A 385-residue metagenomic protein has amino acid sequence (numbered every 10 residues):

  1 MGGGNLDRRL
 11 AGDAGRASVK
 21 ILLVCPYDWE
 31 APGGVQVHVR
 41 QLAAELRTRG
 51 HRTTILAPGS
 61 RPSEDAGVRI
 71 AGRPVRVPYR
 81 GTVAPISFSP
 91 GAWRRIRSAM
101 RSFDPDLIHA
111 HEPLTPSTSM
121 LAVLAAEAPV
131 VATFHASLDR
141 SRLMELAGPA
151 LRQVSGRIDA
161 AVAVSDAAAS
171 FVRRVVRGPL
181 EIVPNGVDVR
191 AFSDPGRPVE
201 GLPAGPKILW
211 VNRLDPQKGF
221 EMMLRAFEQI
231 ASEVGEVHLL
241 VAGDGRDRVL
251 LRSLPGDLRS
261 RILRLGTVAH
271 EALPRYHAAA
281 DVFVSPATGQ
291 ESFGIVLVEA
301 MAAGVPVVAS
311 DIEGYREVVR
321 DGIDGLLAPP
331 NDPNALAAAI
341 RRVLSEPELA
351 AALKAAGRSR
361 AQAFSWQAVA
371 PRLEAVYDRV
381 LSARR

Functional and structural regions predicted by a protein language model:
L22, E200-E228, L240: Conserved donor-binding/catalytic core segment of Leloir-type glycosyltransferases
G59, A167, G186: Carbohydrate-associated surface elements
M100, T267-V268, R275-A280, I295: Short alpha-helical donor nucleotide-sugar binding micro-motif in glycosyltransferases
L251-V268: Nucleotide-activated donor-binding/catalytic signature segment of Leloir-type glycosyltransferases, i.e., the conserved
A278-S292, V305: Acidic donor-binding loop of glycosyltransferase active sites
P306-A309, V319: Short hydrophobic beta-strand element within catalytic cores of glycosyltransferases and related nucleotide-activated
D321-G322, L326-P333, R342-E348: Conserved acidic donor-binding segment of nucleotide-sugar-dependent glycosyltransferases
A335, R342, L349-A363: A short, well-ordered alpha-helix in the C-terminal region of glycosyltransferases
